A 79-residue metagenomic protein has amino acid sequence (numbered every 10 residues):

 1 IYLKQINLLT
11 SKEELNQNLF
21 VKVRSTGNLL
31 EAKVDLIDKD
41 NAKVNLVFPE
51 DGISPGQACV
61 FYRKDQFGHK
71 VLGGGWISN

Functional and structural regions predicted by a protein language model:
I1-N79: Basic, glycine-rich polyanion-binding accessory segments appended to enzymes
